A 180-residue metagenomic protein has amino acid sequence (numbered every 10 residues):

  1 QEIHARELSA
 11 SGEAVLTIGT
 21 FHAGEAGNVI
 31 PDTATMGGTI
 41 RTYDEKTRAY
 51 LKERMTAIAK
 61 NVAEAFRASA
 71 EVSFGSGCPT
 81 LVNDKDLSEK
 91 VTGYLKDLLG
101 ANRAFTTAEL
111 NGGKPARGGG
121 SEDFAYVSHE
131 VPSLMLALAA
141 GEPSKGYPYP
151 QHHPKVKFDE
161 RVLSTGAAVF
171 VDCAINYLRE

Functional and structural regions predicted by a protein language model:
Q1-D86, P115-G119: Midchain, well-structured core segments that form catalytic/ion-binding scaffolds
Q1-H4, S73, L81-A140: Active-site-adjacent substrate-binding region of metalloamidase/peptidase-like peptide-processing proteins
E2-A5, R54-A57, L138-E180: His/Asp/Glu-rich mid-to-C-terminal helical/loop segments that flank catalytic regions of hydrolases
G19, G27-N28, P79-T80, E122 (+3 more regions): Flexible, active-site-adjacent loop/turn segments at secondary-structure boundaries
V29-T33, V131, Q151: Short, solvent-exposed loop/turn segments at the edges of secondary structure
A63, L95, A174-Y177: Hydrophobic pocket-lining residues that define ligand/cofactor binding sites across diverse proteins
